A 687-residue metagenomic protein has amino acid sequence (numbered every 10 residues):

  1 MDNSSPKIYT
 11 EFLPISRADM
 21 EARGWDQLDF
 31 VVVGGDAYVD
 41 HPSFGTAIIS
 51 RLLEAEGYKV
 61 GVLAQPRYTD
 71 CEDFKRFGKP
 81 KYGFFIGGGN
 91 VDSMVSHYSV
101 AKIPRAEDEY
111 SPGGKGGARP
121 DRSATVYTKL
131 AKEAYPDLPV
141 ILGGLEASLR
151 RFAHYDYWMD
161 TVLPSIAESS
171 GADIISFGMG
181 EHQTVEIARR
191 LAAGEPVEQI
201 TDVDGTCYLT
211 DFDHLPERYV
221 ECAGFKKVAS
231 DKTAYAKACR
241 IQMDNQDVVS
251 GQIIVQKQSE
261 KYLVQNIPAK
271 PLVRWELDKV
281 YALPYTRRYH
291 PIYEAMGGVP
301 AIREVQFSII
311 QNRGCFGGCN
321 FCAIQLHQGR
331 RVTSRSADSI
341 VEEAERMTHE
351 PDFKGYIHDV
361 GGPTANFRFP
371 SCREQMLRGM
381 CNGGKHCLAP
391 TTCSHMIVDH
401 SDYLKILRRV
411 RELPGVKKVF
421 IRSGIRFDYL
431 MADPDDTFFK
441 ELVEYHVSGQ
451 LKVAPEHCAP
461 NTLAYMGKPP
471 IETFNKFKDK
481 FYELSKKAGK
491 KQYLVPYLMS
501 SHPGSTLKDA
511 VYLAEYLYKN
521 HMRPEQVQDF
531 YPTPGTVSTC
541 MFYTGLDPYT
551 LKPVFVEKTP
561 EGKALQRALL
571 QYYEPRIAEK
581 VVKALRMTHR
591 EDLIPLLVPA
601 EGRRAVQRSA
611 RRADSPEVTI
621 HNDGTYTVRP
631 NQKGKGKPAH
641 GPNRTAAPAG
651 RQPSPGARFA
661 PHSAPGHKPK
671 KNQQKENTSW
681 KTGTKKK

Functional and structural regions predicted by a protein language model:
D2-Q27, A37, A236-S308: N-terminal [4Fe-4S]-dependent radical SAM core
V32, I48, R67-Y68, R346-V495 (+1 more regions): Conserved SAM/AdoMet-binding glycine-rich loop
D36, M296-A323, T348, Y356: N-terminal pre-triad scaffold of radical SAM enzymes
G45, A64-Q258, Q265-N266: Glycine-rich beta-alpha loop elements in corrinoid/cobalamin-binding modules across cobalamin-dependent enzymes
T69, E198-Q246, E260, A269-L272 (+6 more regions): Terminal amphipathic helices with adjacent charged low-complexity linkers/tails
D92-A101, L149-R151, E181-E186, T210-H214 (+6 more regions): Flexible glycine/acidic-rich beta-alpha junction loops that bind and position SAM and/or redox cofactors in anaerobic
D173, V280, C315, I340 (+3 more regions): Conserved, mostly hydrophobic/aromatic
S609-R611, S615-K687: Intrinsically disordered, Lys/Arg-rich low-complexity segments
